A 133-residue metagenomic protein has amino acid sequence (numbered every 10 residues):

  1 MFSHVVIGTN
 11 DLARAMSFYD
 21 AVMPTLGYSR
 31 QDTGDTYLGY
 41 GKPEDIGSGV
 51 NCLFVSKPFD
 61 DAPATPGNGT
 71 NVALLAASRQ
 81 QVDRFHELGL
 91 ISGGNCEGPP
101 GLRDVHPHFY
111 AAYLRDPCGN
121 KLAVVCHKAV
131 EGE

Functional and structural regions predicted by a protein language model:
M1, T65-G69, H106: Short glycine-enriched loop/turn motifs at secondary-structure junctions
M1-S17, V72, K128-E133: N-terminal beta-strand motif that seeds the catalytic metal site of vicinal oxygen chelate
I7-N51: Core segments of cupin and vicinal oxygen chelate
N10-R14, A73-P117: Vicinal oxygen chelate
D35, K42-R84: Long, continuous compositionally biased terminal/linker segments
P58, H127-K128: A conserved beta-strand-loop-helix scaffold within acyl/acetyltransferase catalytic domains
K121-V124: Short glycine-/small-residue motifs
